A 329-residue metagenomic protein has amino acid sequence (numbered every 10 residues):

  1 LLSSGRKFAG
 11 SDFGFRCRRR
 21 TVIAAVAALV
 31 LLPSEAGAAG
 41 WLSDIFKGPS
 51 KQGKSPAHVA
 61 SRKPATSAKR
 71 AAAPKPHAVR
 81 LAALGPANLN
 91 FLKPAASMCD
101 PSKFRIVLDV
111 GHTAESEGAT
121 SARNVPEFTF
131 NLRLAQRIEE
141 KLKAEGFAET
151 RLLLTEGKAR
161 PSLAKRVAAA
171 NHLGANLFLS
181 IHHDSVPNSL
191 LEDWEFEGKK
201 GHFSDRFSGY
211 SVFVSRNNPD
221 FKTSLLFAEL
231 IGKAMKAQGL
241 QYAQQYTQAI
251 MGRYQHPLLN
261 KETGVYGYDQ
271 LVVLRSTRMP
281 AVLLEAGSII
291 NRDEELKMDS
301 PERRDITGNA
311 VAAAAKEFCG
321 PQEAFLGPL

Functional and structural regions predicted by a protein language model:
L1-C17: N-terminal secretory signal peptides that target proteins for export/translocation
D12-V26, L32-L329: Catalytic-site microenvironment of enzymes that process N-acetyl-hexosamine-containing cell-wall polysaccharides
